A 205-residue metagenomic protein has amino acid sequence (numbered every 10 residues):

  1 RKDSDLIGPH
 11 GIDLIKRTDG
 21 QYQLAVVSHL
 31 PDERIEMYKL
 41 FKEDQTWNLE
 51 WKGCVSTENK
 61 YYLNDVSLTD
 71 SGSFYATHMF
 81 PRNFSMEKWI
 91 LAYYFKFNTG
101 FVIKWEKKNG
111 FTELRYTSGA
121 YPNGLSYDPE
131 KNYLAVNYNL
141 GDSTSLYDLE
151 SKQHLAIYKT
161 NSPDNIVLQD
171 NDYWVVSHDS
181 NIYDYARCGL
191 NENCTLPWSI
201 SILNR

Functional and structural regions predicted by a protein language model:
K2-K16, W51, S56-F74, F80 (+4 more regions): Beta-rich, blade/repeat-based domains predominating in secreted/periplasmic proteins but also intracellular
D5-L40: Acidic, Gly/Ser/Thr-rich repeat motifs that build Ca2+-stabilized beta-propeller blades
V26-S67: Long, hydrophobic, well-ordered secondary-structure blocks that form the structural core and pocket-lining surfaces
V26-V27, A76-F97, V176-L196: Short, conserved, GDST-rich strand-edge loop motifs in beta-rich repeat architectures
L30-D32, S71, F80, T99 (+4 more regions): Surface-exposed loop/turn positions within WD40 beta-propeller blades
R34-E36, L91, G100-I103, S143-S145 (+1 more regions): A short loop-to-beta-strand structural motif that recurs across blades of beta-propeller domains
L40-D44, W105-N109, D148-K152, N204-R205: Short loop/turn segments that connect beta-strands within beta-propeller blades
I157-R205: Loop/turn-rich, solvent-exposed surfaces of beta-rich toroidal or solenoidal domains
